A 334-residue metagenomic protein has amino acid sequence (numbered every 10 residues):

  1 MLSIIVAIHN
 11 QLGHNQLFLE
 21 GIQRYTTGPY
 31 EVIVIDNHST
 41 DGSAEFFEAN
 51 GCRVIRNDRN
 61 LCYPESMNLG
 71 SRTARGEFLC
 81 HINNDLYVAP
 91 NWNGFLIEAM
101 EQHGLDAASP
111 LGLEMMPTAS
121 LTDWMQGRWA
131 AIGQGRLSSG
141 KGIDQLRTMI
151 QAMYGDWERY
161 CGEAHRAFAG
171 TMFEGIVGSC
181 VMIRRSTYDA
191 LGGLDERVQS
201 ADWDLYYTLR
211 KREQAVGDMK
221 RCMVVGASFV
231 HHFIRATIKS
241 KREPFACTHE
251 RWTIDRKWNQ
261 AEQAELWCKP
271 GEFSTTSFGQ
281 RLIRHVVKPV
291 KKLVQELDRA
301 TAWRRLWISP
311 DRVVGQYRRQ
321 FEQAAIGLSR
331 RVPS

Functional and structural regions predicted by a protein language model:
E20-P29: Short, acidic, metal-binding catalytic loop of nucleotide-sugar glycosyltransferases
G21, D36-A44, R59: A conserved acidic beta->alpha catalytic loop
N57-A74: Glycine-rich, basic loop-to-helix element that forms the pyrophosphate-binding segment of sugar-nucleotide handling
L79: Short aromatic/hydrophobic "clamp" motif used to bind/position activated sugar donors
N91-T148: Conserved donor NDP-sugar-binding/catalytic core segment of glycosyltransferases
F95, G162, R166-F168, E174-G192 (+1 more regions): A short, conserved alpha-helix in the catalytic core of glycosyltransferases
L113-M115, M219-E243: Active-site donor/metal-binding and catalytic loop motifs of nucleotide-sugar-dependent glycosylation enzymes
W129-F173: Short, flexible, basic/aromatic active-site loop/helix in glycosyltransferases
